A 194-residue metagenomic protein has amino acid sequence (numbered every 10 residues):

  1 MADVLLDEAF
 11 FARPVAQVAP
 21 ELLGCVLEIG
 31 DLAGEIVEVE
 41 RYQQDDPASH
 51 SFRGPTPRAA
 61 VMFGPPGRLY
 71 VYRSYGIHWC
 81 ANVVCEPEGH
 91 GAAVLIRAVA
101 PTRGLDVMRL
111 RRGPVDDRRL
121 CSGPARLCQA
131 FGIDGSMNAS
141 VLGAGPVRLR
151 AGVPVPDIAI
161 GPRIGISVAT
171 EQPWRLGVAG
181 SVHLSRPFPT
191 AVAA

Functional and structural regions predicted by a protein language model:
M1-A194: Conserved, well-structured core segments that form or line functional sites
